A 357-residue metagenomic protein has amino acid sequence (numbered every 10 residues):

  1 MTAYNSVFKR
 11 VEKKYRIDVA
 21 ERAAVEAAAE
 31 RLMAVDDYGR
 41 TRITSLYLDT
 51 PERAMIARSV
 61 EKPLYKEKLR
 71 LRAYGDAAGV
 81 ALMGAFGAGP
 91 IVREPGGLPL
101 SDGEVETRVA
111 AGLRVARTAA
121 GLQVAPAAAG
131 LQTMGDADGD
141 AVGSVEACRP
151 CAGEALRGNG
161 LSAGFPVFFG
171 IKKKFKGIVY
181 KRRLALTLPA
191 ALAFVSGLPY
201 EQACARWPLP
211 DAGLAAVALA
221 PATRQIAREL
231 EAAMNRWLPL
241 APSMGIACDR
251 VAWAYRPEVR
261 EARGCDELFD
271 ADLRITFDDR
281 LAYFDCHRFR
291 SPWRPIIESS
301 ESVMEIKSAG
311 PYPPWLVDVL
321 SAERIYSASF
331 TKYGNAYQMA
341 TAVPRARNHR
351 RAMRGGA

Functional and structural regions predicted by a protein language model:
M1-V109, L113, G135, G139 (+2 more regions): Phosphate-end processing signature that detects enzymes handling 5′-triphosphorylated RNA and polyphosphate
A111-T133: Long, intrinsically disordered low-complexity tandem-repeat segments
